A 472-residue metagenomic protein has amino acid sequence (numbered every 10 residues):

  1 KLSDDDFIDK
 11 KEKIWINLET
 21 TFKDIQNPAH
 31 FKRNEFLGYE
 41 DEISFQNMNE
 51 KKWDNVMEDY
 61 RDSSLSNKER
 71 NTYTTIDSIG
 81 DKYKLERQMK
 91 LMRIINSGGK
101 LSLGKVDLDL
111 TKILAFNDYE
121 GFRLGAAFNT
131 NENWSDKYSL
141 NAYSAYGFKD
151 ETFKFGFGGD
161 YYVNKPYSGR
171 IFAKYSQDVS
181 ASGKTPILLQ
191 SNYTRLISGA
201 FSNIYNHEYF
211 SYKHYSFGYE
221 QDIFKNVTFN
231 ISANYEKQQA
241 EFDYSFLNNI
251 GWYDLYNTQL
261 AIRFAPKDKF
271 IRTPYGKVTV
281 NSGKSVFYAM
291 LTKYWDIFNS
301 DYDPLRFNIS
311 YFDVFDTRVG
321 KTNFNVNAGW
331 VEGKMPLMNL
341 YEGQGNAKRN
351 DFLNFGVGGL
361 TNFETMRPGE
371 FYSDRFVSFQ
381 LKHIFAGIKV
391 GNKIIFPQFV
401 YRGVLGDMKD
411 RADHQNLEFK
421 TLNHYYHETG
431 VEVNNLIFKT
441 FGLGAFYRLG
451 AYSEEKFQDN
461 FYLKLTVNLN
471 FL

Functional and structural regions predicted by a protein language model:
K1-Y39: Gly/Pro-enriched, hydrophobic low-complexity segments that function as extracytoplasmic propeptides/linkers
F36-L472: Exposed, low-structure sequence patches enriched in small/polar residues
